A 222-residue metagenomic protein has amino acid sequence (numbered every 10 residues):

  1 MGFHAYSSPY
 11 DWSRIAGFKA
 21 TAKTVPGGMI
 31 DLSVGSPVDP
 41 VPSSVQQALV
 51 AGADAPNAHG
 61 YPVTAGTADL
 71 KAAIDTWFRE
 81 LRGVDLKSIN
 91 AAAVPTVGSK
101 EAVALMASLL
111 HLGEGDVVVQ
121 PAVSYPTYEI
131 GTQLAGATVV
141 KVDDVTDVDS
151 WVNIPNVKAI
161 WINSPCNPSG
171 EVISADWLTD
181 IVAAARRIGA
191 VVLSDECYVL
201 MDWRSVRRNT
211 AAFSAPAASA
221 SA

Functional and structural regions predicted by a protein language model:
M1-I15, G115-V123, A222: Short, charge-rich amphipathic segments
G2-G98: N-terminal small-domain helix-loop-helix segment of the aminotransferase-like
A58-A184, V199-A222: Conserved core of the PLP fold type I
V192-L193: Residue-level marker for buried hydrophobic side chains located in beta-strands that build the well-ordered beta-sheet
E196: Walker B catalytic acidic pair
